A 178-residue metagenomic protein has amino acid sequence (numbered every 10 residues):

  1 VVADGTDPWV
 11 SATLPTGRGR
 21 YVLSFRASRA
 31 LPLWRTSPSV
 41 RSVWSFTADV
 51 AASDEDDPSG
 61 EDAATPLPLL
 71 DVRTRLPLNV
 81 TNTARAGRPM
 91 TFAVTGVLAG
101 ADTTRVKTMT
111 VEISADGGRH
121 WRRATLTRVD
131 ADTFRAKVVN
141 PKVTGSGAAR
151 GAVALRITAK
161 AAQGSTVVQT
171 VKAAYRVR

Functional and structural regions predicted by a protein language model:
V1-R178: Low-complexity, acidic Ser/Thr/Pro-rich "mucin-like" tracts of secreted and single-pass surface proteins
